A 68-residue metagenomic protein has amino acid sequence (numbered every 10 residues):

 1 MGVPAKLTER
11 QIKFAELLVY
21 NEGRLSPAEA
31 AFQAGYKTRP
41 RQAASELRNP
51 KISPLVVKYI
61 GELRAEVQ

Functional and structural regions predicted by a protein language model:
M1-Q68: N-terminal, charge-rich alpha-helical recognition modules
